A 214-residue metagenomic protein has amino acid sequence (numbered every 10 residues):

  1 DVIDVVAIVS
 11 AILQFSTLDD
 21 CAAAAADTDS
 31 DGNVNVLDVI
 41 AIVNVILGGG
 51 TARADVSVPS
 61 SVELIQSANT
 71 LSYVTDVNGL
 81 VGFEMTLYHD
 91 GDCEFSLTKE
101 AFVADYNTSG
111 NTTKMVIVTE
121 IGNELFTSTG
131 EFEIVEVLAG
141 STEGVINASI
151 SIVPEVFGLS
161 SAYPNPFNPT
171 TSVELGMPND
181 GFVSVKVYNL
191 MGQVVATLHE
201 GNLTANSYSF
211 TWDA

Functional and structural regions predicted by a protein language model:
D1, I8, N35, I42 (+5 more regions): Terminal processing/anchoring signals of secreted or surface-associated proteins and related intramolecular
D1-A68: Cellulosome-associated attachment modules in secreted, modular CAZymes
Q14, H89, M177-N179: Extracellular acidic, Ser/Thr/Pro-rich low-complexity tracts
D29, N189-L190: Short, acidic, Ser/Thr-enriched surface-loop or helix-capping motifs
R53-F102: Low-complexity, serine/threonine/proline/glycine-rich extracellular segments that form mucin-like
I65-G82, I150-Y163, F167-V187, T197-E200 (+2 more regions): Glycine-centered coil/turn sites that cap beta-strands in beta-rich domains
T70-G82, K99-V145: Structured beta-strand segments within beta-sheet-rich domains
C93-E94, Q193-H199: Surface-exposed loop/edge segments in extracytoplasmic proteins
